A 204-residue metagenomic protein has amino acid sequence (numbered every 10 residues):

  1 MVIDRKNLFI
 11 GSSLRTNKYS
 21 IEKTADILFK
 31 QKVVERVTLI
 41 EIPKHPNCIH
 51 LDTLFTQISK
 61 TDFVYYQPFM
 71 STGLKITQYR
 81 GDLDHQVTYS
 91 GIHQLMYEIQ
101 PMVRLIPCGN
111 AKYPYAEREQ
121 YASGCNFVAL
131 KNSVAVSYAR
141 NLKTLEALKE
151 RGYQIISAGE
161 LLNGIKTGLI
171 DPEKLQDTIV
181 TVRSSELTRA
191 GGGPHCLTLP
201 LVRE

Functional and structural regions predicted by a protein language model:
M1-E204: The feature marks the mature, well-folded catalytic cores of soluble enzymes
